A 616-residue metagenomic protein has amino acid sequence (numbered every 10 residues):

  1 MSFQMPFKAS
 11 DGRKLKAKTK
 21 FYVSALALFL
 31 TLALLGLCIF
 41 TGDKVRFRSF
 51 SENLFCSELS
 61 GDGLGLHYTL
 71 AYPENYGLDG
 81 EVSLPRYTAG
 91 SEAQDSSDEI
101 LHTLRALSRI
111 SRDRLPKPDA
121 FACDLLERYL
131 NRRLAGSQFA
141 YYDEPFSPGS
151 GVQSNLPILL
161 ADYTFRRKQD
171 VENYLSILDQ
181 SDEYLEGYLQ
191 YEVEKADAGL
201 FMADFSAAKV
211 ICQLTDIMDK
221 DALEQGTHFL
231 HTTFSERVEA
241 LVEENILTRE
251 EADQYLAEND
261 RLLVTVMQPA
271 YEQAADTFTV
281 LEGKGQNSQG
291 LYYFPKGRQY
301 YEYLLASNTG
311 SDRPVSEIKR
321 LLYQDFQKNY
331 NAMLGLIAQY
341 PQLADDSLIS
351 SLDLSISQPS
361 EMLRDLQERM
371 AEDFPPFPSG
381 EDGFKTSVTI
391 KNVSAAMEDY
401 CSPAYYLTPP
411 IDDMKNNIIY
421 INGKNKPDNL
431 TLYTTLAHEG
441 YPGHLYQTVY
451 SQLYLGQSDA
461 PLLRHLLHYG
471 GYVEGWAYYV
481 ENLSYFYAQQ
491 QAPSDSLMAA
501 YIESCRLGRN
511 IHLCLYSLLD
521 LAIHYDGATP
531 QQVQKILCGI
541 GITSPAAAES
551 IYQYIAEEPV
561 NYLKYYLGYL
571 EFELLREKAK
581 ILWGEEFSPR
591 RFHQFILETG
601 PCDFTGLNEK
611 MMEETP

Functional and structural regions predicted by a protein language model:
S2-S10: Short, Lys/Arg-rich, polar N-terminal cytosolic tail immediately upstream of the first transmembrane signal-anchor
G12, K16-P616: N-terminal maturation segment of proteins
